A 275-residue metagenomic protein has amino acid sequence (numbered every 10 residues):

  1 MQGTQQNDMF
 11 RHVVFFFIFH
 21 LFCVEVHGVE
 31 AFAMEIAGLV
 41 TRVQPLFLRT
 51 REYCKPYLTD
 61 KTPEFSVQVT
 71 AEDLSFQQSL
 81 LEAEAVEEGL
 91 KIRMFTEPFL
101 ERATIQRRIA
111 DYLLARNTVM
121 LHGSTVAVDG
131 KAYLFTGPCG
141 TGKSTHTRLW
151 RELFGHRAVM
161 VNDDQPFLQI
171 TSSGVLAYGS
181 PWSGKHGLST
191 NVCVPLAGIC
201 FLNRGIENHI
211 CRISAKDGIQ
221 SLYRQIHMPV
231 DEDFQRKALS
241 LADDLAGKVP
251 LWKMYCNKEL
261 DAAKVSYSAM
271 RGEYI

Functional and structural regions predicted by a protein language model:
Q6-D8, H12-F17: N-terminal amphipathic/hydrophobic targeting modules at extreme N-termini, encompassing cleavable Sec/SRP-type signal
F19-I92, T96: Long, basic/Gly/Ser/Thr-rich N-terminal segments that mediate initial subcellular attachment or targeting
V24-G28, A37-E52, E64, F95 (+3 more regions): Glycine-rich, often acidic-flanked micro-motifs that create phosphate/phosphodiester-binding or positioning elements
T59, A110, L114, E152-H156: Short, intrinsically disordered, mixed-charge
Q77-D129: Extreme N-terminal, non-catalytic leader segments that precede Walker-type/kinase nucleotide-binding cores
K143: Conserved lysine of the Walker
H146-T147: Post-Walker A alpha-helix
